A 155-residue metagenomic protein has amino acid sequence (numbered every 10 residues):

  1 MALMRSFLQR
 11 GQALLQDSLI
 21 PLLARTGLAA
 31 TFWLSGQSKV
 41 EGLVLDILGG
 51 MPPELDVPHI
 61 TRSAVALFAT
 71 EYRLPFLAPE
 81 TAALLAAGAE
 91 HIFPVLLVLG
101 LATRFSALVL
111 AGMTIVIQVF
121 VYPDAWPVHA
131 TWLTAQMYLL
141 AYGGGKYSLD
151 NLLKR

Functional and structural regions predicted by a protein language model:
M1-A66, L74-I92, L96-R155: Extended, low-polarity transmembrane helix blocks
T70: Active-site donor-binding loop signature of nucleotide-sugar glycosyltransferases
